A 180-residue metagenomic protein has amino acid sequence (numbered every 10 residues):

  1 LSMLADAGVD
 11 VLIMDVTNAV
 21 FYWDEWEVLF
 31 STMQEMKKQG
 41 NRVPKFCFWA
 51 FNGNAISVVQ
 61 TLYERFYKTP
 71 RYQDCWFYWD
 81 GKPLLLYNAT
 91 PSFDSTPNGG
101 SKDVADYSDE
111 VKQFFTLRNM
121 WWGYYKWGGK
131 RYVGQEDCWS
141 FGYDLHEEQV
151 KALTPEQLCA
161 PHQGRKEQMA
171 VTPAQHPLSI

Functional and structural regions predicted by a protein language model:
L1-I180: Glycan-processing catalytic domains of CAZymes
